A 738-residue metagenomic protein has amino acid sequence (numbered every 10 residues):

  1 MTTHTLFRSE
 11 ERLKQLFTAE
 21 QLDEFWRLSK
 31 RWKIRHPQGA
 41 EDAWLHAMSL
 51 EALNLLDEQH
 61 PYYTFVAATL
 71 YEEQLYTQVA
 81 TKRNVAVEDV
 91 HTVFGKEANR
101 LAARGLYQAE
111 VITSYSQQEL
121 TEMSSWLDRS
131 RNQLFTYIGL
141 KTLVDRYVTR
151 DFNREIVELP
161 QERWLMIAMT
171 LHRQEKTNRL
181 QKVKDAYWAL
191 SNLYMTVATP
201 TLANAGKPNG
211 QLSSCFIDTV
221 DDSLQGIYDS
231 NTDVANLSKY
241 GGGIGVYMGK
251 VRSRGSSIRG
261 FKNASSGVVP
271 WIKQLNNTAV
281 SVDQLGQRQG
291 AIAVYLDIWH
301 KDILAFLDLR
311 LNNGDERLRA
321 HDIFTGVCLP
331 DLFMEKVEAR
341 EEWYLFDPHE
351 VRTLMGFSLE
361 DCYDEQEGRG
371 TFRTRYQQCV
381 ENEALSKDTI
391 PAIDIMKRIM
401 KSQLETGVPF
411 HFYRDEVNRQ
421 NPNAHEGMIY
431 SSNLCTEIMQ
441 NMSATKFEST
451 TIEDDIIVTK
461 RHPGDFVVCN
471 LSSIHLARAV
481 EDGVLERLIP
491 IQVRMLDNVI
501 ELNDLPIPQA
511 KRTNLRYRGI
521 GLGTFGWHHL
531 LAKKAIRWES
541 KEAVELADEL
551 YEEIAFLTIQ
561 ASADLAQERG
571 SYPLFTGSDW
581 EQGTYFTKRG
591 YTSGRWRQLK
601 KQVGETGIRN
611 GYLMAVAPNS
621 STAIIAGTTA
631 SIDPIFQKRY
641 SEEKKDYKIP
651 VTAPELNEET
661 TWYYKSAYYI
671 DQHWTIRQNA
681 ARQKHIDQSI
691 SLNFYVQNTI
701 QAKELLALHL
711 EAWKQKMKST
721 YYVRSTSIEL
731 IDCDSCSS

Functional and structural regions predicted by a protein language model:
M1-L165, Q181-Y187: Core nucleic-acid recognition elements
H4, E155-E158, T177-Q181, P200-P208 (+14 more regions): Alpha-helix capping and helix-loop boundary segments enriched in small/acidic/polar residues
S49-A52, A67-E73, A189, A203-K207 (+11 more regions): A glycine-rich phosphate-binding loop feature that marks nucleotide/adenosyl-phosphate handling sites
Y63-A102, K141, L329, V417-E448 (+7 more regions): Terminal amphipathic helices with adjacent charged low-complexity linkers/tails
E119-E122, N132-T142, T436-Q440, L496 (+5 more regions): Catalytic alpha/beta core of large soluble enzyme barrels
T149, E155, E162-R179, V183 (+10 more regions): Function-dense linear segments that define catalytic or interfacial modules in macromolecule-processing proteins
N231, I489-K511, R537-N619: Internal maturation/activation junctions in enzymes
S265-K273, V280-I393, K397, K401 (+3 more regions): Conserved catalytic alpha/beta cores of large enzymes that bind or transform nucleotide phosphates and polynucleotides
